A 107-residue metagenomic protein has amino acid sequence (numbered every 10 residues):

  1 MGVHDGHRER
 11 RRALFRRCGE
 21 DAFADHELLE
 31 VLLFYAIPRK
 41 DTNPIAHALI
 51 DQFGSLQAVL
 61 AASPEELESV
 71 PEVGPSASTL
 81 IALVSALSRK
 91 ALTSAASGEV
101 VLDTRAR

Functional and structural regions predicted by a protein language model:
M1-L32: Charged, compositionally biased N-terminal leader segments and the immediate start of the first structured element
V3, H7, D41, V100-T104: Catalytic cores of large soluble enzymes that bind and process phosphate-bearing ligands
E20, L49, L56-P71: A short amphipathic alpha-helix within small helical-bundle interaction modules
E27-L33, A46-L49, I81-V84: Short alpha-helical scaffolding segments that buttress acidic/His motifs in well-ordered protein cores
L33-L60: Short, contiguous, well-ordered secondary-structure segments
S88, L92-R107: Long, charged amphipathic helices and adjacent flexible linkers at domain junctions
